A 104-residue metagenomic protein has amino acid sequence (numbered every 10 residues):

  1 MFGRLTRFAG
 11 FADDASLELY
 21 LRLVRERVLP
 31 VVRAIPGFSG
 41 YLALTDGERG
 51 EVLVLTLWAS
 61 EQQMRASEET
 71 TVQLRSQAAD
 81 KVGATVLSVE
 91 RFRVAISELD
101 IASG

Functional and structural regions predicted by a protein language model:
M1-V52, A59-V72, D80-G104: Short S/T/G/P-rich N-terminal loop/turn motif that feeds into the first structured element of a domain
